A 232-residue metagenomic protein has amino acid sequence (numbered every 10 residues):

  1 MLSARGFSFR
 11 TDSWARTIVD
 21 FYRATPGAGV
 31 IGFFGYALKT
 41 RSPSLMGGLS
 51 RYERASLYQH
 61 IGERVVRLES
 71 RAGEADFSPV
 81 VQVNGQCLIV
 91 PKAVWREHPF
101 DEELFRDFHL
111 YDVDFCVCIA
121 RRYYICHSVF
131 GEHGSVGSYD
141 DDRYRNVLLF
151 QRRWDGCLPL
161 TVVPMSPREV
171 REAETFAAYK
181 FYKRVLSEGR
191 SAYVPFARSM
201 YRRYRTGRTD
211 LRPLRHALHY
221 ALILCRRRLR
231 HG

Functional and structural regions predicted by a protein language model:
R5: Acidic ATP/Mg2+-coordinating residue in the GHKL
S8, D12-R54: Conserved donor NDP-sugar-binding/catalytic core segment of glycosyltransferases
S13-D20, D114-C118, R145-L149: Alpha-helical elements of Rossmann-like donor-binding domains used by nucleotide-donor carbohydrate transfer enzymes
V66-V90: A recurrent flexible, glycine/aromatic-enriched loop bordering the glycosyltransferase active site that acts as
Q82, K92, R96-C118, Y123-G131: Donor nucleotide-sugar recognition loop
R122-E169: Active-site donor/metal-binding and catalytic loop motifs of nucleotide-sugar-dependent glycosylation enzymes
D142-R145, E169-G232: Non-catalytic, C-terminal membrane-associated alpha-helical segments of glycosyltransferases
